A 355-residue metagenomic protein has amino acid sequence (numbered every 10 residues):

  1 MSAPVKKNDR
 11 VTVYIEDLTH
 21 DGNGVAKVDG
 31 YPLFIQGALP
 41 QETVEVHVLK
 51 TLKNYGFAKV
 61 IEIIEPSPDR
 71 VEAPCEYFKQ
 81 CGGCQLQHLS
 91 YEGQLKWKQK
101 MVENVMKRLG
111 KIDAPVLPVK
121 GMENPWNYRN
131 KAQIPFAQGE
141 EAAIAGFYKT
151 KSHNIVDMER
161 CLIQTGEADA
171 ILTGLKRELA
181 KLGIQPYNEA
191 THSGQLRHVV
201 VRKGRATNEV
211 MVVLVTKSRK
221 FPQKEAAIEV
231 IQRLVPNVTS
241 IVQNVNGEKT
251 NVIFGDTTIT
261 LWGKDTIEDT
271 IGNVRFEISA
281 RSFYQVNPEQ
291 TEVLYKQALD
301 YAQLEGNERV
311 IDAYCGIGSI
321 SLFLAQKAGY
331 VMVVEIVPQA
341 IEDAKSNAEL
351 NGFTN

Functional and structural regions predicted by a protein language model:
M1-I259, Q303-N307: SAM-dependent transferase fold signal centered on methyltransferase-like domains, encompassing both Class I
S2-T12, H20, R219, Q223-N355: Rossmann-like S-adenosyl-L-methionine
